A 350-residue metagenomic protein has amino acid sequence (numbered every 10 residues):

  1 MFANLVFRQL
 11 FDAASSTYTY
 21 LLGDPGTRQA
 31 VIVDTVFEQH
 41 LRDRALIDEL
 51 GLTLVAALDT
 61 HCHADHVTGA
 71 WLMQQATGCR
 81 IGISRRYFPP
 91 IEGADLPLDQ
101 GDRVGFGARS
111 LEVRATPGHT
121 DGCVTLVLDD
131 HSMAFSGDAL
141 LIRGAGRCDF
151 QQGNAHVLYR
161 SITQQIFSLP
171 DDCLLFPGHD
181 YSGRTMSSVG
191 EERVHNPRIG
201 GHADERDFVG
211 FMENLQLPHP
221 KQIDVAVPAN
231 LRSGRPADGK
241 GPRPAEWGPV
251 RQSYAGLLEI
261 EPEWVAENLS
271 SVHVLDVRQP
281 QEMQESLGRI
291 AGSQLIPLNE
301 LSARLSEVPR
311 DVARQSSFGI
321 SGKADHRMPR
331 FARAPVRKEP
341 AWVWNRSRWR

Functional and structural regions predicted by a protein language model:
F2, R160-L174, G178-E261: Accessory terminal helices/loops
F2-T53, L126-G137, R143, Q279: Conserved beta-strand hairpin/beta-sheet module of binuclear metal-dependent hydrolase folds, prominently
S16, V36-A115, S132, H195: Active-site HxH/HxHxD metal-binding segment of metal-dependent hydrolases
L21, R103-D129, M133, G256-W264: Core dinuclear metal-dependent hydrolase active-site scaffold
V31, A56-L58, M133-F135, F176 (+1 more regions): Residue-level marker for buried hydrophobic side chains located in beta-strands that build the well-ordered beta-sheet
I32-V33, V265, H273-R278, I296: Short hydrophobic beta-strand that contains or immediately precedes a catalytic carboxylate
T35-V36, C62, R86-Y87, H119-T120 (+5 more regions): Active-site metal-binding loops of divalent metal-dependent hydrolases
L298-R350: Catalytic cysteine-centered active loop of the rhodanese-like fold, especially the PTP/DSP P-loop
